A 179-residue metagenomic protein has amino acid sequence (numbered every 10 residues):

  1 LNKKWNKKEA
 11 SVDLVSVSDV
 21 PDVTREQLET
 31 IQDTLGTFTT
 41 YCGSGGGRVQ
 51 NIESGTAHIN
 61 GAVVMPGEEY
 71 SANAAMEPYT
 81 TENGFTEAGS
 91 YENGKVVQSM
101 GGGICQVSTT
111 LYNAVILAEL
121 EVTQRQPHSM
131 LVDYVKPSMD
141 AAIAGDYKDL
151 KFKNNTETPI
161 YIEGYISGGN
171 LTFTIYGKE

Functional and structural regions predicted by a protein language model:
L1-E179: Well-ordered beta-sheet/strand-loop patches within structured domains
